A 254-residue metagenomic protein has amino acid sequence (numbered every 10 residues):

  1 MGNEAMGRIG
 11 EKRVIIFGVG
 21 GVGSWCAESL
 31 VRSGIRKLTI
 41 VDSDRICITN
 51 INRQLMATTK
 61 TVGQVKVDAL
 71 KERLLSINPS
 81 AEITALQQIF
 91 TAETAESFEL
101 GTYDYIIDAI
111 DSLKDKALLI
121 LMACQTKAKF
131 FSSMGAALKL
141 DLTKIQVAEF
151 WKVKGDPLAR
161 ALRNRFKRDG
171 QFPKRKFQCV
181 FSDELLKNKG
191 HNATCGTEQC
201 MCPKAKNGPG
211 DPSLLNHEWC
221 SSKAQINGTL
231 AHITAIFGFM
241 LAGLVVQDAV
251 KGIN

Functional and structural regions predicted by a protein language model:
M1-N254: Adenine nucleotide-associated cytosolic modules
